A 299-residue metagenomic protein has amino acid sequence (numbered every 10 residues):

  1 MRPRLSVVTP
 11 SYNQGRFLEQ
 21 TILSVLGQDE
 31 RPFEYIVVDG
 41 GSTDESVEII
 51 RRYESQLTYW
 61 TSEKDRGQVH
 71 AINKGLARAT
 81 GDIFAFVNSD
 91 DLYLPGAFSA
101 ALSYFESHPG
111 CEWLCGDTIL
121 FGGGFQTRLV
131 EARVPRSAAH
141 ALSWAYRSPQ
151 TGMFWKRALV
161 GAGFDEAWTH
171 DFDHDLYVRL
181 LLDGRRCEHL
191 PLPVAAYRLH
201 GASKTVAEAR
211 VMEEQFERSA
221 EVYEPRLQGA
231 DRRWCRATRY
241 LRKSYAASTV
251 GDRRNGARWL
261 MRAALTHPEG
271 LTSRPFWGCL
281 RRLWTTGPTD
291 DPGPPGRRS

Functional and structural regions predicted by a protein language model:
M1, Y223-L227, S244-S299: Membrane-interface aromatic/basic loop that binds lipid-linked glycans or pyrophosphate carriers, typified by
V7, R133-S219: Conserved nucleotide-sugar donor-binding catalytic segment
R16-E19, D44-R52, L92, G96: Acidic helix N-cap motif at the loop->helix transition within catalytic regions of sugar-transfer enzymes
L23-P32: Short, acidic, metal-binding catalytic loop of nucleotide-sugar glycosyltransferases
R31, D39-E48, K64, N88: A conserved acidic beta->alpha catalytic loop
E63-A79, A100: Glycine-rich, basic loop-to-helix element that forms the pyrophosphate-binding segment of sugar-nucleotide handling
F84: Short aromatic/hydrophobic "clamp" motif used to bind/position activated sugar donors
L92, G96-R128: Conserved donor NDP-sugar-binding/catalytic core segment of glycosyltransferases
